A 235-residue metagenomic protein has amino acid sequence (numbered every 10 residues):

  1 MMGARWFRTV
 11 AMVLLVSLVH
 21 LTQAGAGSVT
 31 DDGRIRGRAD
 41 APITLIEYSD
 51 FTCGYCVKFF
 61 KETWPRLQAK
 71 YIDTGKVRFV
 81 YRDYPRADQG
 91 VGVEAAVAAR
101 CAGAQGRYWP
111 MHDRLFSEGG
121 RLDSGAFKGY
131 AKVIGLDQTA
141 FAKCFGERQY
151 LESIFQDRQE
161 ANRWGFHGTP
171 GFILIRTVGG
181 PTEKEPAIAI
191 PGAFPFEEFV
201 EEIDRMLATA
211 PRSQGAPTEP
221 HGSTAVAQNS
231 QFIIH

Functional and structural regions predicted by a protein language model:
M1-W6: N-terminal secretory signal peptides that target proteins for export/translocation
T9-H20: Bacterial N-terminal signal peptides
T22-A26: Boundary at the C-terminal end of the N-terminal hydrophobic targeting segment
G27-I43, Y71: A short beta-strand-turn-helix
I35-R36, L122, I190: Short clusters of hydrophobic/aromatic residues that line enzyme substrate/ligand-binding pockets
A41, S49-K132, D137, M206-A210: Structural alpha/beta surface segment adjacent to cysteine/selenocysteine redox centers across thiol/disulfide enzymes
T44-E47, R78-Y81, G171-I173, A189: Soluble periplasmic/extracytoplasmic beta-strand elements of cell-envelope proteins
E62, G129-H235: C-terminal cap of thioredoxin/glutaredoxin-like
